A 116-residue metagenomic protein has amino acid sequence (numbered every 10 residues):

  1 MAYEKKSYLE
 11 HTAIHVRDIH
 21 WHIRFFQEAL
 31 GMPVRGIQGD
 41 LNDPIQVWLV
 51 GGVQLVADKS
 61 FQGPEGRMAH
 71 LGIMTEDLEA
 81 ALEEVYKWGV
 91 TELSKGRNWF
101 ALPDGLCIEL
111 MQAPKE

Functional and structural regions predicted by a protein language model:
M1-K5, I14, R35-I37, L82-E116: Vicinal oxygen chelate
Y3-S7, A13-Q54, A80: Core segments of cupin and vicinal oxygen chelate
L9, G66-A69: Eukaryotic phosphotyrosine signaling hubs
P33-R67, A101-K115: Conserved short beta-strand elements that form part of the metal-binding/catalytic scaffold of enzyme active sites
G72-I73: Active-site scaffold segments
